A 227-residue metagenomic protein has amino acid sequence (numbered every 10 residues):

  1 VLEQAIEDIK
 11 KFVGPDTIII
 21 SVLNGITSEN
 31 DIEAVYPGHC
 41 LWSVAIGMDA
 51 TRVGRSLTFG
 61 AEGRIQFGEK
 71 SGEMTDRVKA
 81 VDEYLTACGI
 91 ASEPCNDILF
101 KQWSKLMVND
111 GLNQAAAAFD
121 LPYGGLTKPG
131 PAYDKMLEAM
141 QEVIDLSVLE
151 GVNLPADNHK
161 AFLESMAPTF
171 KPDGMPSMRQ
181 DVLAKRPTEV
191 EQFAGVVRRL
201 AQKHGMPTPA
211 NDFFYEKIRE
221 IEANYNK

Functional and structural regions predicted by a protein language model:
V1-S56: Rossmann-like NAD(P)(H) cofactor-binding subdomain of soluble oxidoreductases
L2, I6, S28-E29, V78 (+7 more regions): A general structural signal for well-ordered alpha-helical segments in protein cores
F12, V35-C40, R55-D157: Internal alpha-helical scaffold of NAD(P)-dependent oxidoreductase catalytic cores
I18, S71, Y133, R186-P187: A generic secondary-structure micro-motif detector that highlights 1-2 residue hydrophobic/ambivalent hotspots embedded
L23, A61, Q66, V182-L183 (+1 more regions): Short glycine/serine/threonine-biased micro-segments
N24-I26, V44-A50, S71, I98-Q102 (+2 more regions): Glycine-rich beta-alpha junction loops
T86-A87, L137-K227: NAD(P)-dependent Rossmann-like dehydrogenase/reductase catalytic/cofactor-binding core
